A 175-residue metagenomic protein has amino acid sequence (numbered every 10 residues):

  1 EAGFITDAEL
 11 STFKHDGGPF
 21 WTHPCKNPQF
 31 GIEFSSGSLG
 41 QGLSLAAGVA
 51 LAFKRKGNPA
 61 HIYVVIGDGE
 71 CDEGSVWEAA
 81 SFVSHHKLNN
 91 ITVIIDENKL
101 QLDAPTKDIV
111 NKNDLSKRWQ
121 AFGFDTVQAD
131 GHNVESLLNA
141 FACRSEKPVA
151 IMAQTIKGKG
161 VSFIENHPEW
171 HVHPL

Functional and structural regions predicted by a protein language model:
E1, C25, S75-W77, D103-K107 (+2 more regions): Short acidic, glycine/serine/threonine-rich loops at helix termini
E1-H85: Cofactor-binding active-site loop characterized by glycine-rich and histidine/acidic residues
G57-A60, K107-N139: Conserved thiamine diphosphate
Y63, T92-I94, V127: A structural signal for isolated positions on well-ordered beta-strands in alpha/beta enzyme cores
E73-N98, P148-A153: A short alpha/beta connector and helix-capping loop motif
N90-K107, S116-F122: Active-site pocket-lining segment
N98-L100, H132, I156: Active-site beta-loop-alpha junctions enriched in small/polar residues
V134-L175: Glycine/aspartate-rich loop-and-adjacent alpha/beta segment that forms the canonical ThDP
